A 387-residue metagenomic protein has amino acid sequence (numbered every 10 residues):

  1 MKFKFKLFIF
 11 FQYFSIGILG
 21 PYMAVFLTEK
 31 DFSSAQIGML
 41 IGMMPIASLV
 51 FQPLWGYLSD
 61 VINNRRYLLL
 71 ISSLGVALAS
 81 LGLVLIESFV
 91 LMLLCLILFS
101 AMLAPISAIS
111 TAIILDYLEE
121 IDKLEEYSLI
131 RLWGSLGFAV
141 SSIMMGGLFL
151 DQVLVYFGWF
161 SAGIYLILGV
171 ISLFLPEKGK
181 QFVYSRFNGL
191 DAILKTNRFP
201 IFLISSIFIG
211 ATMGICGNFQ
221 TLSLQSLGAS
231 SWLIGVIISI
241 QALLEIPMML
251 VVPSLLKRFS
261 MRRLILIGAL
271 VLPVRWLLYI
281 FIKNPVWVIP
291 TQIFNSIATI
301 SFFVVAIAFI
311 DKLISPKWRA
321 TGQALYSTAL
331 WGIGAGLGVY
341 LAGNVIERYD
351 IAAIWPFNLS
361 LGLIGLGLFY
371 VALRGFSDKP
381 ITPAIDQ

Functional and structural regions predicted by a protein language model:
M1-P45, R198-I237: Helix-loop boundary and gating motifs at the non-cytosolic
F10, A79, F89-I106, I207 (+1 more regions): Hydrophobic core of transmembrane alpha-helices in multi-pass small-molecule transporters, especially MFS/SLC-type
L27-T28, L58-S59, L132, L148-D151 (+3 more regions): Interfacial helix-cap and linker-helix signal at transmembrane-aqueous boundaries of multi-pass secondary transporters
V50-N64, F149-L150, P247-S260, I346-E347: Helix-to-loop junctions at the C-terminal end of transmembrane segments in multipass secondary transporters
Y67-L81, R263-L278: Structural signature of the two symmetry-related core transmembrane helices
I97-W133: Cytoplasmic helix-loop-helix junction between adjacent transmembrane helices in 12-TM secondary transporters
G147-I164, G343-I364: A membrane-interface helix-boundary motif in multi-pass transporters
L175-S206: Juxtamembrane intracellular "pre-TM" segments in multi-pass secondary transporters
